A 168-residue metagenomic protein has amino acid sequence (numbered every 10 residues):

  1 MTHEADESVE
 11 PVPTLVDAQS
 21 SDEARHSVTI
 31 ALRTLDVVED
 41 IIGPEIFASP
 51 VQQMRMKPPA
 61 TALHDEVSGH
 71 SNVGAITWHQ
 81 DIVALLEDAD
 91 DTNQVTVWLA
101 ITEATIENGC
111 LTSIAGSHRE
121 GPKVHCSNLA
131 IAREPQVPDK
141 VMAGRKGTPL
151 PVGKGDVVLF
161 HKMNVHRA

Functional and structural regions predicted by a protein language model:
M1-W78, L85-E87, C126: Non-heme Fe(II)-dependent double-stranded beta-helix
T29, S49, H70, A89-T92 (+3 more regions): A generic fold-level signal
F47-V51, T96, C110-S113, L159: A structural signal for short, well-ordered beta-strand segments and their strand-loop junctions that often border
P59, A104-V165: Double-stranded beta-helix
H79, V83-I106, P151-K154, L159: Short, conserved beta-strand element in jelly-roll/cupin
V83-A84, M163-R167: Histidine-centered metal-chelating micro-motifs
